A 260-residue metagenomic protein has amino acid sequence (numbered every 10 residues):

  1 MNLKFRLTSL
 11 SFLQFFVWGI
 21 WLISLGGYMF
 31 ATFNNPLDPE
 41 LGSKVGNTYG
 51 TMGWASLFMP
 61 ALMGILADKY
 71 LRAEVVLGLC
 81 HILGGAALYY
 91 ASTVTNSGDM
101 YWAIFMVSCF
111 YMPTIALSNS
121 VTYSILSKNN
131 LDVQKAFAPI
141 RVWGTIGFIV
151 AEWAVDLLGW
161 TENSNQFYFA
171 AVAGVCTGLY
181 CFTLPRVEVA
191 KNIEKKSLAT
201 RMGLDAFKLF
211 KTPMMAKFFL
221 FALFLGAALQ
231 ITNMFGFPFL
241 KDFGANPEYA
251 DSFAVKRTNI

Functional and structural regions predicted by a protein language model:
M1, L184-F219: Juxtamembrane intracellular "pre-TM" segments in multi-pass secondary transporters
M1-S56, M214-A254, N259: Helix-loop boundary and gating motifs at the non-cytosolic
F12, A87, S97-A116, L223-F224: Hydrophobic core of transmembrane alpha-helices in multi-pass small-molecule transporters, especially MFS/SLC-type
G53-A61, I149: Residue-level signature of mid-helix packing/kink "hotspots" within the transmembrane helices of 12-pass Major
F58-R72, L158-G159: Helix-to-loop junctions at the C-terminal end of transmembrane segments in multipass secondary transporters
V75-Y89: Structural signature of the two symmetry-related core transmembrane helices
F105-W143: Cytoplasmic helix-loop-helix junction between adjacent transmembrane helices in 12-TM secondary transporters
Q166-T183: Symmetry-related core transmembrane helices of the 12-TM Major Facilitator Superfamily/SLC fold
